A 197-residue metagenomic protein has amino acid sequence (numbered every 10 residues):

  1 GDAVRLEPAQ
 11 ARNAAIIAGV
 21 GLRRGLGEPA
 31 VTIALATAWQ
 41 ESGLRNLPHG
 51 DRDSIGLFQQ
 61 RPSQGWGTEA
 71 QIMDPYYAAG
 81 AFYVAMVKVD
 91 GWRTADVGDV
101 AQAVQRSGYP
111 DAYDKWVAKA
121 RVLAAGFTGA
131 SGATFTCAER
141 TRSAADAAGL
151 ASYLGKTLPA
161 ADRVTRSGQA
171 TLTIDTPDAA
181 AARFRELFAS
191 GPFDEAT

Functional and structural regions predicted by a protein language model:
G1, E69-A196: Non-catalytic cell-wall polysaccharide-engagement segments
G1-A34, A38-W39: Export/targeting segments at the very N-terminus of extracytoplasmic proteins
G1-D2, A14-I17, Q60-P62, A133-C137: Acidic/histidine-rich, surface-exposed loop or edge segments in extracytoplasmic proteins
D2-R5, G21-G25, N46, G65-I72 (+1 more regions): A short glycine/serine-rich beta->alpha loop
I16, E41, H49, L57 (+1 more regions): Extracellular protease catalytic domains of secreted zymogens
I33-E41, D53-F58, V100-A101, Q105: Acidic helix-start/capping segments at beta-turn-to-alpha-helix junctions
E41-H49, Y109-K115: Secretory-pathway/luminal and periplasmic proteins that interact with or process carbohydrate-rich
D51-G67: Substrate-binding/active-site groove segments that recognize and process beta-1,4-linked N-acetyl-hexosamine
